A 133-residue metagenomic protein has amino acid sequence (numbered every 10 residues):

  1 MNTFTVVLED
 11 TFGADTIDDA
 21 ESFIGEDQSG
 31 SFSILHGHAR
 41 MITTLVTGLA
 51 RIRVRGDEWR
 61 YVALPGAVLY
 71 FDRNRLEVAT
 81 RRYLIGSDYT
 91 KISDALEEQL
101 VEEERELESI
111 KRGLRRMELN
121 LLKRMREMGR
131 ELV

Functional and structural regions predicted by a protein language model:
M1-F4, V78-A79, R126-V133: Solvent-exposed, charged interface segments at domain starts and junctions
M1-G13: Extreme N-terminal tail/first-helix region
T11-E98: Compact, glycine-rich, soluble single-domain proteins
L84-V133: Acidic/glycine-rich phosphate/pyrophosphate-binding loops and surrounding catalytic core that coordinate Mg2+
